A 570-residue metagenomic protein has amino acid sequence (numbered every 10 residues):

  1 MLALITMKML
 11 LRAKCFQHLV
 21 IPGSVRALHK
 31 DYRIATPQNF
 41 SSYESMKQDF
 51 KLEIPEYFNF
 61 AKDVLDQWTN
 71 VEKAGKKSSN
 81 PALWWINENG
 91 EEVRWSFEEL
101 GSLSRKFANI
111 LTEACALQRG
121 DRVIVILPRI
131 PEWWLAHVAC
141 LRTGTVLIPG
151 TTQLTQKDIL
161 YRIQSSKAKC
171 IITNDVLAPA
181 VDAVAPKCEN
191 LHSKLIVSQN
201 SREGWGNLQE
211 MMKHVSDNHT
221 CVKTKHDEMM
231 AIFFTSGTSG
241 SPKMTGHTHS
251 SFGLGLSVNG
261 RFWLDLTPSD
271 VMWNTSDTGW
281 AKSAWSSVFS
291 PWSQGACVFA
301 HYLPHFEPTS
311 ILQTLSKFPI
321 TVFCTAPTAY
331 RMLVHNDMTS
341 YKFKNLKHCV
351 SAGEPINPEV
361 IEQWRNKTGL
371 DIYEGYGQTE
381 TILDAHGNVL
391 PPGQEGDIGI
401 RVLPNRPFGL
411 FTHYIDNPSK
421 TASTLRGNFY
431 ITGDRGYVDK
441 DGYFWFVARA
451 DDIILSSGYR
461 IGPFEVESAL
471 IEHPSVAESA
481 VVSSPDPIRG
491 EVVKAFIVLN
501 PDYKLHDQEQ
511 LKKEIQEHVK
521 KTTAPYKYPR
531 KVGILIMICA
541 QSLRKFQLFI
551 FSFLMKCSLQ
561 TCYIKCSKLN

Functional and structural regions predicted by a protein language model:
L2-H29, V138, R142-E210, T224 (+1 more regions): Structural core segment of the AMP-binding/adenylate-forming
L2-W95, E99-A114, A185-N190, N200-E203 (+3 more regions): N-lobe entry segment of adenylate-forming
S79-P81, I196-G204, M212-F234, S241 (+3 more regions): Conserved pre-ATP/AMP-binding loop-to-beta segment of ANL
S79-V138, T155-L160, Q209, H247-S250: Conserved AMP-binding/adenylate-forming core of the ANL superfamily
L154, Y161, I171-N174, F323 (+4 more regions): AMP-binding/adenylate-forming catalytic core of the ANL superfamily
Q209, S293, I320-T325, V334-T381 (+1 more regions): Gly/Ser/Thr-rich phosphate-binding loop
T248, G253-V322, M332-N336: Conserved AMP-binding/adenylation subdomain of ANL enzymes
K521-F546, C557-L569: AMP-binding/adenylate-forming catalytic domain of the ANL superfamily
